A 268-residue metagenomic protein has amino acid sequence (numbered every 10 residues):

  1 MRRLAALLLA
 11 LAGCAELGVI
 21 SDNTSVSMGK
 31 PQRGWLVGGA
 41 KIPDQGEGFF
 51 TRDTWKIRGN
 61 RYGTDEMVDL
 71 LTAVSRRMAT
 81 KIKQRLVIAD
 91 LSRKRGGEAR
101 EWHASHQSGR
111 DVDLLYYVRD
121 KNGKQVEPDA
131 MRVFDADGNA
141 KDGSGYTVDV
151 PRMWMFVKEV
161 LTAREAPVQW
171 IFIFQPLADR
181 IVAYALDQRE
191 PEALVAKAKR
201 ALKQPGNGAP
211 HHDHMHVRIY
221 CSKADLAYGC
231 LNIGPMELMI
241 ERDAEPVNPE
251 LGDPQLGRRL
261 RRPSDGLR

Functional and structural regions predicted by a protein language model:
M1-L7: Sec-dependent signal peptide recognition, specifically the positively charged N-region followed immediately by
V26-A89, D149-L161, P167-V168: Active-site acidic/histidine clusters and adjacent loop/turn architecture that either coordinate catalytic ions
T80-H103, I173-V182, D253: Acidic helix-start/capping segments at beta-turn-to-alpha-helix junctions
K81-K83, Q107-D113, A166, H212-H214: Extracytoplasmic
V87-A89, D111-Y117, F172, H216-R218: Soluble periplasmic/extracytoplasmic beta-strand elements of cell-envelope proteins
R93-Y146: Acidic/His-rich structured neighborhood in mature extracellular/periplasmic domains
K124, P128-R268: Catalytic cores and adjacent binding grooves of peptidoglycan-active enzymes
